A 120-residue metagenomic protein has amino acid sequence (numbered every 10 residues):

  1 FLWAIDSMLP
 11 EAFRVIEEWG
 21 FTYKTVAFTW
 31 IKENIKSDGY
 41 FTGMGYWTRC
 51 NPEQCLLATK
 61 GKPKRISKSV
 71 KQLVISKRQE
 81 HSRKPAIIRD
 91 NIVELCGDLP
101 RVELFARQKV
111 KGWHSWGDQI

Functional and structural regions predicted by a protein language model:
F1-I120: Class I S-adenosyl-L-methionine
